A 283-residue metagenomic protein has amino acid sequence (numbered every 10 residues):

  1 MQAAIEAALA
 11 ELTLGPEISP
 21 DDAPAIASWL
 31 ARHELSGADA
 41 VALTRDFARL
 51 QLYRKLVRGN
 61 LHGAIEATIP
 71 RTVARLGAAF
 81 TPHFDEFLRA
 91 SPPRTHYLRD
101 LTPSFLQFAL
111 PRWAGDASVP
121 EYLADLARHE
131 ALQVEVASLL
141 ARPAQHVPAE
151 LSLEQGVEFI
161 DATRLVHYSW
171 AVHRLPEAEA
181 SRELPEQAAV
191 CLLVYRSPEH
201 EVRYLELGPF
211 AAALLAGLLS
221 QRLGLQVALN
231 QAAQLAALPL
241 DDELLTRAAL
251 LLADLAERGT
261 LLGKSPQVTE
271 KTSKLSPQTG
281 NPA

Functional and structural regions predicted by a protein language model:
M1-A149, H200, L205-A283: Long, charge-rich, low-complexity alpha-helical segments
F159-S220: Low-complexity, glycine/alanine/valine/leucine- and proline-rich hydrophobic stretches
